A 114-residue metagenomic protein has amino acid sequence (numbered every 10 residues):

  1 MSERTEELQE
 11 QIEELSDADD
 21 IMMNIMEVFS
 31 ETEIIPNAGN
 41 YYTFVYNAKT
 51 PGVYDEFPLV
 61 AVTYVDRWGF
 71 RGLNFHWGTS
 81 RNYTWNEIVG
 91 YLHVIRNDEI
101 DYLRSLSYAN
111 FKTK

Functional and structural regions predicted by a protein language model:
E3, D17, Y64, L106-Y108: Compositionally biased regions
E3-A38: Mixed-charge, Lys/Arg-rich low-complexity intrinsically disordered regions
E6, E13, I21, F57 (+3 more regions): Intrinsic-disorder/low-complexity peptide segments enriched for small residues
E31-G52: Short coil-to-beta transition motif at edge beta-strands of beta-rich domains
E33-I35, A61-Y64, H93: Short, exposed beta-strand/loop patches in secreted or surface proteins that constitute
T50-W85: Basic/aromatic-rich interaction segments and small domains that mediate binding to polyanionic partners
N74-K114: Intrinsically disordered, low-complexity, charged/polar segments
